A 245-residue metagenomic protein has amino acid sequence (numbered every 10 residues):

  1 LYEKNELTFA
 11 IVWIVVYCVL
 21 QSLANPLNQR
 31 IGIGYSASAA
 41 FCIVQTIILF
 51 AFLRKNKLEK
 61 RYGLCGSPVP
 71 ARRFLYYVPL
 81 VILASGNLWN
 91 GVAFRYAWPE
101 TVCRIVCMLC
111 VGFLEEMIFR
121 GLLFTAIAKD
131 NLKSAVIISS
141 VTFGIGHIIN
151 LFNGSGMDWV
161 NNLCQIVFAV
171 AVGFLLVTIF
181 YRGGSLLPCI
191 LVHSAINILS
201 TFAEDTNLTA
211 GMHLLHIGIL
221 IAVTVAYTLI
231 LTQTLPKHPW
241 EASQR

Functional and structural regions predicted by a protein language model:
L1-W13, P70-R72, S185: N-terminal membrane topogenic signal
N5-R54, Y77-V78, W98, V102-C103 (+2 more regions): Alpha-helical transmembrane segments in multi-pass membrane proteins
W13, A135-G144, L187-S200: Central hydrophobic cores of alpha-helical transmembrane segments in multi-pass integral membrane proteins
S22, N161-G218: Functionally important transmembrane alpha-helices
Q29-S38, L53-M117, F124, A128-K129 (+2 more regions): Juxtamembrane helix-loop-helix connectors linking adjacent transmembrane helices in multi-pass membrane enzymes
R54-R61, L229-R245: Membrane-interface capping segments at transmembrane-helix boundaries
A84-W89, T142-G154, L199-H213: Hydrophobic alpha-helical transmembrane segments in multi-pass integral membrane proteins
L114-S140, Y181-S185: Membrane-interface helix/loop boundary segments of multi-pass membrane proteins
